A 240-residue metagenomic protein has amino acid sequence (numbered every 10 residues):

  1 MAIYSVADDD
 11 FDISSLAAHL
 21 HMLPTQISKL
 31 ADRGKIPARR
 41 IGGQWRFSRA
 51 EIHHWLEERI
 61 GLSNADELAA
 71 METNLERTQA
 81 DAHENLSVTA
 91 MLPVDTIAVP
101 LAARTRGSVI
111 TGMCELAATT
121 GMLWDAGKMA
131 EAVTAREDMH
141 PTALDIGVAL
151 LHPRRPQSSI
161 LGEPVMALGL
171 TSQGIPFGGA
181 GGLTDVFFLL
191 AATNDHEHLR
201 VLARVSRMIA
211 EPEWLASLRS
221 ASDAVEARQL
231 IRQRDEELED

Functional and structural regions predicted by a protein language model:
M1-D240: Cytosolic covalent-transfer regions centered on His/Cys nucleophiles that carry phosphoryl or persulfide groups
